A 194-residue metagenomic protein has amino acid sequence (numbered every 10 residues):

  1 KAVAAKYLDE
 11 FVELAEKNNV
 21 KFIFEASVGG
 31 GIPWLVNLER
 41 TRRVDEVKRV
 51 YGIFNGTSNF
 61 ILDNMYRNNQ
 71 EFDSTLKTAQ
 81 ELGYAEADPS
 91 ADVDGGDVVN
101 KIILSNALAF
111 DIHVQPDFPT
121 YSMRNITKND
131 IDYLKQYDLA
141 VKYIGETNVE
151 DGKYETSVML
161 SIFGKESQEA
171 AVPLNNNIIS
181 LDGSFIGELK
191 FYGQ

Functional and structural regions predicted by a protein language model:
K1-R40: Rossmann-fold NAD(P)-binding glycine/threonine-rich loop
A5, F22-A26, R49-G52, L181 (+1 more regions): General beta-strand structural signal in soluble alpha/beta enzymes
D9, E13, K17, D73-K77 (+1 more regions): Replace "anionic and nucleotidyl ligands
K17-V20, V44-V50, Y154, N176-N177 (+1 more regions): Short coil/turn connectors at secondary-structure junctions
E39-N100: Conserved anion/nucleotide-ligand pocket segment
G52-F54, M159-S161, D182: Short beta-strand segments
S74-I179: Substrate-binding/catalytic subdomain of NAD(P)-dependent oxidoreductase enzymes
E188-K190, Q194: C-terminal, non-catalytic macromolecule-binding modules
